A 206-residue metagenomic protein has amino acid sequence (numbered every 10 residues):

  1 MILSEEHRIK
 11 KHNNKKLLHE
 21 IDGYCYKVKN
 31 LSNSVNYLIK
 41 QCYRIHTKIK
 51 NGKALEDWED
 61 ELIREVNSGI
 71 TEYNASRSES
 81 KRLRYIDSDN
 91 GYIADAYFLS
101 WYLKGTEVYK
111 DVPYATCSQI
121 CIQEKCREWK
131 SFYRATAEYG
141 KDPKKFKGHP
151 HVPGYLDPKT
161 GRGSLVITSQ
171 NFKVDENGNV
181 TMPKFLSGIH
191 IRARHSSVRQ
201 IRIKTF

Functional and structural regions predicted by a protein language model:
M1-F206: Nucleic-acid substrate recognition interfaces
